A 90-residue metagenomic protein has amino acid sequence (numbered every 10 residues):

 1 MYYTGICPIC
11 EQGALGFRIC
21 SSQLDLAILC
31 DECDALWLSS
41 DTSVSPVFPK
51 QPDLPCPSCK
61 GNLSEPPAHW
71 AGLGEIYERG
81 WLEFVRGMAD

Functional and structural regions predicted by a protein language model:
M1-S21: N-terminal pre-domain and mature-chain start segments
T4, A27, P52-D53: Residues immediately within or flanking Cys/His clusters that coordinate Zn2+ in small zinc-binding modules
C7-C10, C30, C56-C59: Short cysteine-rich clusters marking metal-coordination/redox-active sites
I19-D25, T42-P46, A68-G74: Short cysteine/histidine-rich zinc-coordinating motifs and their immediately flanking basic loops
Q23-A35: RING/U-box catalytic core of ubiquitin/SUMO E3 ligases
D34-Q51, G61-A68: Short metal-binding segments enriched for Cys and/or His
L54-D90: Long, contiguous alpha-helical scaffold regions
